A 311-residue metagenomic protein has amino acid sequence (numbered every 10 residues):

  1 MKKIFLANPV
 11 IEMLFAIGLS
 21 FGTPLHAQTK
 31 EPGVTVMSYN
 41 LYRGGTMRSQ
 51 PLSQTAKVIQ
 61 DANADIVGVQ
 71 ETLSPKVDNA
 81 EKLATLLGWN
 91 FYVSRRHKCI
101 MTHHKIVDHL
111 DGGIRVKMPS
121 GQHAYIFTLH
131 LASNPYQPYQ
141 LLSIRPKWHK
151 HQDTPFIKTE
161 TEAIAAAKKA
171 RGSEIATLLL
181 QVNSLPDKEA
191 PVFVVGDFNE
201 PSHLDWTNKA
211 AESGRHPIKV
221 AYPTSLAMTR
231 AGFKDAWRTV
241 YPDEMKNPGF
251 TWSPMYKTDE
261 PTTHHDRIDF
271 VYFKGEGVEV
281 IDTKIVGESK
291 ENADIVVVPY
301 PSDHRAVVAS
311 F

Functional and structural regions predicted by a protein language model:
M1-A7: Positively charged n-region of N-terminal signal peptides that target proteins for export
P9-G22: Bacterial N-terminal signal peptides
T23-A27: Sec/Tat signal peptide C-region and signal peptidase I cleavage site
Q28-V36, H103-I106, G113-F156: Beta-strand-turn-beta hairpins that frame and shape the catalytic cleft of phosphate-ester-processing enzymes
G33, G44-G113, K117-S120, A227-F233: Active-site surface patch of divalent metal-dependent phosphodiester/phosphate bond hydrolases
V34-L41, T55-K76, I126-T128, I164-K209 (+4 more regions): Active-site beta-strand/loop signature of hydrolases that rely on acidic residues for catalysis
L110-P119, N183-V192, N199-F311: Metal-dependent phosphoester-hydrolase catalytic domains
Y139-I144, H149-T177, S202-A221: Active-site-proximal segments of metal-dependent phosphoesterases and phosphodiesterases across multiple
